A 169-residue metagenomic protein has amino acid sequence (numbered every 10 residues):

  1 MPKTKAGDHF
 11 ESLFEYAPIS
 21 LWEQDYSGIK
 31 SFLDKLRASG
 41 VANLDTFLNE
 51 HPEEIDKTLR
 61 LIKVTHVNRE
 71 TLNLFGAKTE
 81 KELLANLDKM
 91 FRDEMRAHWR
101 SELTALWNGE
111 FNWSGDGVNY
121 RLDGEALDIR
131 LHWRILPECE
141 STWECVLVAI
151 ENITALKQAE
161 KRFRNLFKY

Functional and structural regions predicted by a protein language model:
M1-L13, E151-N165: PAS-associated C-terminal cap
Q24, V148-E151: PAS-associated C-terminal
D25, D34, V41-L44, N68-T71: N-terminal capping loop/helix in small sensory signaling domains highlighted by a polar->aromatic N-x2-3-F motif
Y26, R100-A105, G115-N119, W133: A short beta-strand signature of PAS-family and PAS-like sensory folds
K30-S31, R37, D45-L48, L61-T65: Conserved hydrophobic beta-strand signature of PAS-family and PAS-like sensory domains
T65, A97, W113, Y120-L127: PAS-family sensory domains
R69, N73-F75, K81-E94: PAS-family sensory/regulatory domains
L122-A126, L131-V146: Short loop/turn elements at sensory-signaling interfaces that couple input to output
